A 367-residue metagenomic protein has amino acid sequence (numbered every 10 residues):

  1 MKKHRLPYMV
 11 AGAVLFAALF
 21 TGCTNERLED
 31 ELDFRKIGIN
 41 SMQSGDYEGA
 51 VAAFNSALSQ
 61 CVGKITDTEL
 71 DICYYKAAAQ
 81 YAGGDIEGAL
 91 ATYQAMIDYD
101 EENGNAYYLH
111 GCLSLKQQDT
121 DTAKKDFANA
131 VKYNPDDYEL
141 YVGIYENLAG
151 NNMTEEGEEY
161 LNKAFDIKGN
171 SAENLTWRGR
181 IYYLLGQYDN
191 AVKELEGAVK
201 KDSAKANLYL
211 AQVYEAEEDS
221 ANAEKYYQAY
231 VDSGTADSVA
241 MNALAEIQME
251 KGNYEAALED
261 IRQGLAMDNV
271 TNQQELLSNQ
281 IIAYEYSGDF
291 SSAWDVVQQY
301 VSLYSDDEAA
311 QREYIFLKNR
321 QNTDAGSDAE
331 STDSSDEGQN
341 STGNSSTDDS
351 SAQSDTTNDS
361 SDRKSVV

Functional and structural regions predicted by a protein language model:
K2-V10, L19-A78, A82, A91: N-terminal leader/linker segments that initiate helical-solenoid repeat arrays
E31, I65-T66, L70-D71, G104-N105 (+6 more regions): Helix-start (N-cap) detector for alpha-helical repeat units in TPR-like alpha-solenoids, especially tetratricopeptide
Q43-S44, A82, K116-Q117, N147-N151 (+6 more regions): Register position in tetratricopeptide repeats
A57, A95-M96, N129-A130, K163-A164 (+4 more regions): Canonical positions in the second alpha-helix
Q60, K64, Y99, Y133 (+5 more regions): Structural marker of alpha-solenoid helical repeat scaffolds
T68-D71, Y75, A82, L109 (+6 more regions): Canonical tetratricopeptide repeat
K364-V367: Conserved small/polar residues in nucleotide/adenosyl-binding loops
